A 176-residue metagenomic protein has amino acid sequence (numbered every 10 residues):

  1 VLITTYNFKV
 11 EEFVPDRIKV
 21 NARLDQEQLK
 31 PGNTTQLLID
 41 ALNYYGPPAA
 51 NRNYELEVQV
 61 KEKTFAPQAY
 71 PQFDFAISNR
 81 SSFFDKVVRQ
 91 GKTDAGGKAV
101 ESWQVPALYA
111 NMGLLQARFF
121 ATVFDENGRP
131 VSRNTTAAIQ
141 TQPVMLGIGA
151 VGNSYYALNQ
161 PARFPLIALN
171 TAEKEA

Functional and structural regions predicted by a protein language model:
V1-A176: A structural signal for beta-strand and strand-to-loop patches characteristic of beta-rich domains
